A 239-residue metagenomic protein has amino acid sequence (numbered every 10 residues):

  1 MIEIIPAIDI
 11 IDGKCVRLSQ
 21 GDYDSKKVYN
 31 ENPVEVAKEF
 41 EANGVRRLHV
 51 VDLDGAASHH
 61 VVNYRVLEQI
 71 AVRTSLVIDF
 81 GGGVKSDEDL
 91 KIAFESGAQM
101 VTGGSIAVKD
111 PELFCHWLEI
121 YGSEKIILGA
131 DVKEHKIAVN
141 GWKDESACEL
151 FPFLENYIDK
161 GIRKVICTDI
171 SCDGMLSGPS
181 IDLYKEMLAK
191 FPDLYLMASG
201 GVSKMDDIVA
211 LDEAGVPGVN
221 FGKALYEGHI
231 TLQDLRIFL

Functional and structural regions predicted by a protein language model:
D9, F40, L48, A93 (+4 more regions): Conserved, mostly hydrophobic/aromatic
D12-C15, Q20-D24, A98-D173: Conserved anion-binding
C15-V61: N-terminal beta-alpha supersecondary unit
Y29-E41, K85-K91, E145-N156, I208: Short, acidic/polar
R47-R65, S105, C167-S177: Glycine-rich, proline-tolerant flexible connector loops at the mouths of alpha/beta enzymes
A57-D79, C115-D131, L176-K204: Alpha-helix-loop-beta-strand connector modules within alpha/beta enzyme cores
T74, I78-M100, D182-F221: Catalytic cores of alpha/beta
E112-Y121, D212-L239: C-terminal helical cap(s) of enzyme catalytic domains, especially alpha/beta-barrels
